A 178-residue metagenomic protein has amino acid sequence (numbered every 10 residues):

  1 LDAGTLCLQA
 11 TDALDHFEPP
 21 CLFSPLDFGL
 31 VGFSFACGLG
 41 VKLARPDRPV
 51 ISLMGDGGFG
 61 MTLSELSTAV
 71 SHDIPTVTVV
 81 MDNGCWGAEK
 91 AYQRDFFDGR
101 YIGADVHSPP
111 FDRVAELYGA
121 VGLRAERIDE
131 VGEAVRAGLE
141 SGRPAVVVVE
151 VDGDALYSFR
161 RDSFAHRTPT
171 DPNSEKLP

Functional and structural regions predicted by a protein language model:
L1-A36, V41: Active-site diphosphate/adenylate-binding microenvironment
C7-L8, G29-V31, F59-G60, N83-A88 (+1 more regions): Short gly/pro/ser/thr-enriched loop/turn and capping motifs at secondary-structure boundaries
A10-D15, S34, L63-E65, A88-Q93 (+1 more regions): Short acidic, glycine/serine/threonine-rich loops at helix termini
P25-F28, D98-V106, D171-P172, L177-P178: A short acidic, glycine-rich active-site loop that binds or catalyzes chemistry on phosphate/adenosine moieties
R45-V106: Conserved thiamine diphosphate
R94-A134: Conserved thiamine diphosphate
I128, E133-P178: Glycine/aspartate-rich loop-and-adjacent alpha/beta segment that forms the canonical ThDP
